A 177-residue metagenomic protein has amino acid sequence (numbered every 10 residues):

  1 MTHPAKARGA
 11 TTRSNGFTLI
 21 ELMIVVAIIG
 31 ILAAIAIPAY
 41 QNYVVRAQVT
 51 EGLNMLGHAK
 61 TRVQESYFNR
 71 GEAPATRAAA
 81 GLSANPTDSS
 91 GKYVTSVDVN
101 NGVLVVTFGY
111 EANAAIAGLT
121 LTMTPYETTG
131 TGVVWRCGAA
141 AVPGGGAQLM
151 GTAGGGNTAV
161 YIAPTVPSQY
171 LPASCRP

Functional and structural regions predicted by a protein language model:
M1-I20: N-terminal leader/signal peptides at the extreme start of proteins
I20-I24, V45: Internal alpha-helical transmembrane segments of multi-pass membrane proteins, especially GPCRs
M23-A36: Alpha-helical hydrophobic helix detector
I28, V45-Q48, G102: Amphipathic alpha-helical protein-protein interaction surfaces
Y40-Y43: A short tyrosine-centered beta-strand micro-motif
V45-P74: Membrane-proximal N-terminal amphipathic helix
F68-P177: Periplasmic/extracellular, small/polar-rich flexible segments of pilin-like filament-forming proteins
